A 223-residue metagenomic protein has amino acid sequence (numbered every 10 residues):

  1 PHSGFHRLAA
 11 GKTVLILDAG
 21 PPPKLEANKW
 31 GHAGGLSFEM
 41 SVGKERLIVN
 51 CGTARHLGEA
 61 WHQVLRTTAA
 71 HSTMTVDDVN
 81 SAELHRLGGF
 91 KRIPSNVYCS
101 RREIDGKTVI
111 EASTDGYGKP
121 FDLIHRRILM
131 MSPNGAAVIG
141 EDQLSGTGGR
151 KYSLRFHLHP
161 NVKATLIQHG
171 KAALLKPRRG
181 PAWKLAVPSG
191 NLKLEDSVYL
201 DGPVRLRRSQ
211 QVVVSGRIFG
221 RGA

Functional and structural regions predicted by a protein language model:
P1-V49, E103-D105, S209, F219: Carbohydrate-active enzyme catalytic cores, enriched for enzymes that act on polyanionic acidic polysaccharides
T53-A223: CBM-like, beta-strand-rich accessory domains located in the C-terminal region of large, secreted polysaccharide-active
